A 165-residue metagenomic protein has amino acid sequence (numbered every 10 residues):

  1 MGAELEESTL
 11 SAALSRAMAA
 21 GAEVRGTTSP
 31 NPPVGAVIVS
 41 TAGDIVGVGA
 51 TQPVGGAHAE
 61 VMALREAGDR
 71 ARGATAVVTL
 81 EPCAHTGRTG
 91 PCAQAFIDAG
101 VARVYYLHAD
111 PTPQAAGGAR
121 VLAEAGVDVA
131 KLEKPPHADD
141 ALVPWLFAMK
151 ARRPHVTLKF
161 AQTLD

Functional and structural regions predicted by a protein language model:
M1-T28, T41, I45, G87-D165: Zinc-dependent deaminase
G26-P30, V37-V39, G68-D69: Short secondary-structure boundary/capping segments within folded domains
P30-V34, A57, P154-V156: Short, basic and Ser/Thr-rich N-terminal targeting/leader segments
P32, V54-H58, A76-F96: Local cysteine-cluster metal-coordination motifs and their immediate loop/turn environment, predominantly Fe-S cluster
A36-S40, I45-R65, A138: N-terminal beta-alpha supersecondary unit
A67-G68, A148: Short secondary-structure boundary/capping segments
R70-A74: Short helix-loop-beta connector
